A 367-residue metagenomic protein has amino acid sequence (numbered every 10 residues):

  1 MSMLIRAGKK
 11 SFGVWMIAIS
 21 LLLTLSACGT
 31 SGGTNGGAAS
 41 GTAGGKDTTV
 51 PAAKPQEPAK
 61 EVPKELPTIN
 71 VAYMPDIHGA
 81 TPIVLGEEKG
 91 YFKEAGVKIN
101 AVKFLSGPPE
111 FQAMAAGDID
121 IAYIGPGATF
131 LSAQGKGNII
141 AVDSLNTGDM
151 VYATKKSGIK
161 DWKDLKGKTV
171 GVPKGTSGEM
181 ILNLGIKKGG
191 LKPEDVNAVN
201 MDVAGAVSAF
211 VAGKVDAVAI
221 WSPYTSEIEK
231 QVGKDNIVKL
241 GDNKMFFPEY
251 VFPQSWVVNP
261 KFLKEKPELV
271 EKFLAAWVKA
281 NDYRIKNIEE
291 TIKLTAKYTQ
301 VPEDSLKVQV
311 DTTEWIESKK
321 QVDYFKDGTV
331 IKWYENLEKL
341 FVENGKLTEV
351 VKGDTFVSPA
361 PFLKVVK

Functional and structural regions predicted by a protein language model:
M3-M16: Bacterial N-terminal signal peptides that target proteins for export
T24-A27: C-terminal motif of bacterial Sec signal peptides marking the signal peptidase cleavage site
G29-G32: Bacterial signal peptide processing site
G36-G37, G41-D202, D216-S222, K239: Short, glycine-/small- and polar/acidic-enriched structural segments that line small-molecule recognition paths
P126-A128, A198-V199, A204-S208, A212-K297: Pocket-lining segment of extracytoplasmic ligand-binding domains
S144-A153, N236-P260, E314-I316, D354 (+1 more regions): Periplasmic-binding protein-like
K264-K346: Secondary-structure end/capping motifs
Y334-K367: Conserved C-terminal helix/tail region of periplasmic/extracytoplasmic solute-binding proteins
